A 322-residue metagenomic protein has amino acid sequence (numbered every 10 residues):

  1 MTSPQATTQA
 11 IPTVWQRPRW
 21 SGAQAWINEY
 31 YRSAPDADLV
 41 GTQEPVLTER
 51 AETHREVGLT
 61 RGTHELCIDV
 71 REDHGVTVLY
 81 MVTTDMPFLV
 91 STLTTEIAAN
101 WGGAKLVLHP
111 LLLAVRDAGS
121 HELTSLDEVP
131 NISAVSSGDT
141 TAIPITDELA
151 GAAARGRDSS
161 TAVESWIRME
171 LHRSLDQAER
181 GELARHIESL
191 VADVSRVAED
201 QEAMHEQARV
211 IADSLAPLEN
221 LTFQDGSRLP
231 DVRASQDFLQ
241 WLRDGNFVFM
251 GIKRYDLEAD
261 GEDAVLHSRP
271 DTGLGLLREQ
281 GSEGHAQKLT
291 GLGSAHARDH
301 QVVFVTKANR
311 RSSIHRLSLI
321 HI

Functional and structural regions predicted by a protein language model:
T2-H74, V78-V82, T92-T95, P110 (+4 more regions): Charge-rich interaction surfaces and accessory domains that mediate macromolecular binding and assembly
M86, R173-D176: Helix N-cap motif at beta-to-alpha junctions
L89, T95-A134, G138-D139, I143-A153: Ser/Thr-rich, low-complexity intrinsically disordered terminal regions
D127-E128, M169-L171: Short beta-strand element of the conserved SAM-dependent methyltransferase core
G156-A162: A structural-propensity feature for long, helix-poor, extended segments
I322: Calmodulin-binding IQ motif helices
